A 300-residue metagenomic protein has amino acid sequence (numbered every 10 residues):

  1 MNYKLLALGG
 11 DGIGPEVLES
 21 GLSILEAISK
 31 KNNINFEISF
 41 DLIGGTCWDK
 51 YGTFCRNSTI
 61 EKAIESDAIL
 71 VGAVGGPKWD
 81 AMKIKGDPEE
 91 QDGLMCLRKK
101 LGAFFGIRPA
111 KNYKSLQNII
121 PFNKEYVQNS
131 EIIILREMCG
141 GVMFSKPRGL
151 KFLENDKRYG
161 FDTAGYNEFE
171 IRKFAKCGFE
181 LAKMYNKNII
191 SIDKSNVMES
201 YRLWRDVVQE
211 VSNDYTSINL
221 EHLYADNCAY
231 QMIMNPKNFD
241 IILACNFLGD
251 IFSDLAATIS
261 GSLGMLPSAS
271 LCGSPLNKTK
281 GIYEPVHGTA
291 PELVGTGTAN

Functional and structural regions predicted by a protein language model:
M1-L5: Extreme N-terminal starter segment of soluble prokaryotic enzymes
L6-S23, I28-N32, E154-A225, N238: Glycine-rich phosphate/diphosphate-binding loop of Rossmann-like nucleotide-binding domains
D11-G14, D67, L135, G178 (+2 more regions): Buried hydrophobic positions in well-ordered alpha/beta secondary-structure cores of metabolic enzymes
N33-N57, M232: N-terminal beta-loop-helix "entrance" segment that forms/cooperates in small-molecule cofactor or anionic ligand
G44, S115, L223-Y230: Short acidic loop-to-helix transition motifs that present clustered carboxylates
W48-F161, F247-G249: N-terminal glycine-rich phosphate/adenylate-binding segment common to multiple enzyme folds
E61-I64, K100, N123-Q128, K183 (+5 more regions): Solvent-exposed alpha-helices and their adjacent loops that cap or buttress functional pockets in soluble metabolic
P88, I233-A299: Glycine-rich phosphate/nucleotide-binding loop
